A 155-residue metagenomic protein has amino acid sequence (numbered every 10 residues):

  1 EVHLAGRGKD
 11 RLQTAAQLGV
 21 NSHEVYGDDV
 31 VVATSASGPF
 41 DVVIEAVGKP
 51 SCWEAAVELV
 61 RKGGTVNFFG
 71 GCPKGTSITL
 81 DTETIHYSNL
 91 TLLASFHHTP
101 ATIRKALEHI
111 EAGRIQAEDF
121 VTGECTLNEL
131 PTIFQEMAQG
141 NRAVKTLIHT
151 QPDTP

Functional and structural regions predicted by a protein language model:
E1, G19-V20, G63, N89 (+1 more regions): A generic structural signal for alpha->beta connector loops
E1-A55: Adenosine-nucleotide cofactor-binding segment
L4-A5, D41-E45, G70-G71, S95-F96 (+1 more regions): Glycine- and other small-residue-rich loops at beta-strand/loop junctions that grip anionic moieties
K9, E54-E58, P100-P155: C-terminal hydrophobic helical "lid"/dimerization subdomain of Rossmann-like NAD(P)H-dependent oxidoreductases
S22-E24, L92, F120, E124: Conserved beta-strand scaffold positions in the cores of enzyme catalytic domains, especially in NTP/NDP-utilizing
P50-A112, T150-P155: Glycine-rich phosphate-binding loop and adjacent beta-alpha segment of Rossmann(oid) nucleotide-cofactor-binding
